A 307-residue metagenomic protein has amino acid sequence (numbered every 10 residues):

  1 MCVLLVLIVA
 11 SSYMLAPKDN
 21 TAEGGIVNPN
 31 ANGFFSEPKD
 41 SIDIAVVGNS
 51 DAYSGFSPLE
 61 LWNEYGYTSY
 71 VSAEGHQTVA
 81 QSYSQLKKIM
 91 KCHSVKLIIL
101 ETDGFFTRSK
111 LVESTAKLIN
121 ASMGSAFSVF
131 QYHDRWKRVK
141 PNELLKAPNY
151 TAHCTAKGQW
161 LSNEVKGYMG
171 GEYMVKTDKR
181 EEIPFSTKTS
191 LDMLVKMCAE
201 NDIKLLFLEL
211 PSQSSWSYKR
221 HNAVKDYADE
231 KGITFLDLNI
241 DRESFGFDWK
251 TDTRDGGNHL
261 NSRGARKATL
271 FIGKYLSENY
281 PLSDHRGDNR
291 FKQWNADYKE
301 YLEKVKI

Functional and structural regions predicted by a protein language model:
C2-T68, T78-K88: Membrane/wall-proximal cationic-aromatic binding patches
V46, V71-G75, D178-P184, E209-S214 (+1 more regions): Second-shell loop/turn segments in exported
V47, D51-F130: Membrane-embedded segments
F56, E60, Q81-S84, S122-Q131 (+7 more regions): Extracytoplasmic/secreted proteins, especially bacterial periplasmic and envelope-associated proteins
L97-R108, G158-F245: Conserved, well-ordered alpha-helix/loop/beta-strand core segments that scaffold catalytic motifs
E113-K204, H285-I307: Secreted/periplasmic serine-hydrolase-like ester/acetyl group-modifying domain
I240-N258: Accessory, usually C-terminal, subdomains that scaffold auxiliary metal cofactors
T253-R290: Histidine-centered active-site loop/cap adjacent to the catalytic His in serine esterases/O-acetyl transfer systems
